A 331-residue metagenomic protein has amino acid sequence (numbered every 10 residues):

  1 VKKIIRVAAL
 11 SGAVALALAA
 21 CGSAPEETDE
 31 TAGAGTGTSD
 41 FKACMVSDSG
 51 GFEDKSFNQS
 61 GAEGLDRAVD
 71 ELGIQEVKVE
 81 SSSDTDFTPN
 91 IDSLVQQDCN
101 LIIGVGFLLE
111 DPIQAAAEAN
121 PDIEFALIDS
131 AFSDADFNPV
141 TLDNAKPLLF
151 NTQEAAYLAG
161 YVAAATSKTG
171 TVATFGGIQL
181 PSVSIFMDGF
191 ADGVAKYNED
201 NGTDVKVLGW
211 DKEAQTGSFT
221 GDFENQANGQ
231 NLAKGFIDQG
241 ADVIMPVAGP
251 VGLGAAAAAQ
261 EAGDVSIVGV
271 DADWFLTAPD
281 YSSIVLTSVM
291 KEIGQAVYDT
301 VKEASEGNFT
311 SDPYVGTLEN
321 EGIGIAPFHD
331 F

Functional and structural regions predicted by a protein language model:
V1-A9: Bacterial N-terminal signal peptides that target proteins for export
K3, S23-A24, D29-F331: A residue-level marker of the well-folded mature domains of exported/periplasmic proteins
A15-A20: C-terminal motif of bacterial Sec signal peptides marking the signal peptidase cleavage site
